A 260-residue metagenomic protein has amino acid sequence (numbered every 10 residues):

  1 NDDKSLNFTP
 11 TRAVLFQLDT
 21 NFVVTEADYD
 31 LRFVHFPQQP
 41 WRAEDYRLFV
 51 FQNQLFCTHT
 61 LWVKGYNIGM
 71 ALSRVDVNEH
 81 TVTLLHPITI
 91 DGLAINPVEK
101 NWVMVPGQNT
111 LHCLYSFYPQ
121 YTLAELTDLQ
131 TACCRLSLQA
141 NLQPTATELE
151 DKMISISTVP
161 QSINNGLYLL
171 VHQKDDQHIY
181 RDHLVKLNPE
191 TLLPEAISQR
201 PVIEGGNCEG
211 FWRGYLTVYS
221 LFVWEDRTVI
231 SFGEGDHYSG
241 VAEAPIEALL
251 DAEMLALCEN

Functional and structural regions predicted by a protein language model:
N1-Q38, V50-K152, I163-F211, F232-N260: Beta-rich carbohydrate-recognition and catalytic domains
R42-R47, M153-V159, F211-L221: Signature of short aromatic-glycine-proline-rich micro-motifs recurring in repeat-based ectodomains
